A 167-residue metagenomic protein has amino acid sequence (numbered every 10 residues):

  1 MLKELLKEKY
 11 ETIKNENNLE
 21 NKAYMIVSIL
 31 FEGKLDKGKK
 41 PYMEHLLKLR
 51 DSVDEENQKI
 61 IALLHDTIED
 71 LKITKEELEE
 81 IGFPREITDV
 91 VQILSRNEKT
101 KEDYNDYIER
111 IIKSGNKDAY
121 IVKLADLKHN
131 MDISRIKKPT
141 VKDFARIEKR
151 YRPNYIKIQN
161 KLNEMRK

Functional and structural regions predicted by a protein language model:
M1-K167: Active-site helical microenvironments for divalent-metal-assisted chemistry
